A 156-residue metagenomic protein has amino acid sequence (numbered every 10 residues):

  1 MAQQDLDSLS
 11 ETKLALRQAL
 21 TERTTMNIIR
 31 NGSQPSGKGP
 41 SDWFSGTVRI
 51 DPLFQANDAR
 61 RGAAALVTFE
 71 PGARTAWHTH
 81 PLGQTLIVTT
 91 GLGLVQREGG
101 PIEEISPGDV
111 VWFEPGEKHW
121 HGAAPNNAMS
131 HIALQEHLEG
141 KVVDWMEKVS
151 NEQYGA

Functional and structural regions predicted by a protein language model:
M1-T25: N-terminal amphipathic/basic-hydrophobic helices that include classical n-h-c signal peptides and signal-anchor
L16-R61, V142-A156: A short, N-terminal "cap"/entry segment at the start of jelly-roll beta-barrel domains of the cupin/DSBH fold
R49, A65-H80: Conserved short histidine dyad/triad with adjacent acidic residue
T75-W77, V95-Q96, K118-P125: Short beta-strand His + acidic residue motifs that chelate non-heme Fe in jelly-roll/DSBH and cupin folds
L82-L94, E98-G99: Glycine- and acidic-residue-biased ligand/ion/polar-headgroup-sensing regions
T85, W112, N126-W145: A short hydrophobic beta-strand segment most commonly corresponding to one strand of the jelly-roll/cupin
G99-P115: Short acidic-glycine-tyrosine-enriched beta hairpin
